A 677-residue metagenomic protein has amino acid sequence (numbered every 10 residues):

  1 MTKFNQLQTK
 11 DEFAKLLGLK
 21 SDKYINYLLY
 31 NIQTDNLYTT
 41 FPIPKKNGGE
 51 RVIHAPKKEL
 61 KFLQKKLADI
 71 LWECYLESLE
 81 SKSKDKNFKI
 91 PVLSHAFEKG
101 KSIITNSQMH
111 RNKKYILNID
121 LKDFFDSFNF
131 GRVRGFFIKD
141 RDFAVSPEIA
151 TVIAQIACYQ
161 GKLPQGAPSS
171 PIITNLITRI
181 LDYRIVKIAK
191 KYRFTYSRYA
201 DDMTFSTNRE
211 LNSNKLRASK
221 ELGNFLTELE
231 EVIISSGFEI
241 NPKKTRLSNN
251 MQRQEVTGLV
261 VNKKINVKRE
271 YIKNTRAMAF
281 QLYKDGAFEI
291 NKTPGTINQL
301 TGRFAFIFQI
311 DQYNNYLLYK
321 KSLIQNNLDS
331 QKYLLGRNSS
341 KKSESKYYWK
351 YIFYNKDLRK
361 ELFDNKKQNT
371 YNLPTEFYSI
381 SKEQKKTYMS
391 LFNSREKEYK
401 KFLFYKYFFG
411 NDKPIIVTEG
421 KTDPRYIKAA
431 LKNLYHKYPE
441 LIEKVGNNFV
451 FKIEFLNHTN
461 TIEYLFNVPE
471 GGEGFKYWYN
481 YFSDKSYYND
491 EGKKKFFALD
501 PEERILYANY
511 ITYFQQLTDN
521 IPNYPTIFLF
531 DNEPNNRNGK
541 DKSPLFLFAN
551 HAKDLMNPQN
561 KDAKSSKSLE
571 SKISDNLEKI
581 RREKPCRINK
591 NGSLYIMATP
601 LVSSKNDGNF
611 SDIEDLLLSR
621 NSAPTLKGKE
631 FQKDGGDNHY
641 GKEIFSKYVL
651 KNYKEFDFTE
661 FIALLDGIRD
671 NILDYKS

Functional and structural regions predicted by a protein language model:
M1-P44, V52-E77, S81-I119, F124-S127 (+5 more regions): Right-hand nucleic-acid polymerase module
G49, I119, L163-P168, F408-I416: Glycine- and acidic
I70-C74, K139, I180, R184 (+1 more regions): Active-site catalytic microenvironments for nucleophilic, acid-base chemistry
K101-H110, D123, Y192, F402-Y405 (+1 more regions): Catalytic micro-motifs at enzyme active sites that drive phosphoryl/nucleotidyl and oxygen chemistry
K113-Y115, Y196, R253, P414 (+1 more regions): The start of beta-strands in P-loop NTPase/AAA+ ATPase cores
N118-D123, G166, S170, Y192-N214: Catalytic palm active-site di-aspartate
I153, Y159-I188, Y196-R198, T204: Loop-centered beta-sheet repeat module
Y347-S677: Acidic, divalent-metal-binding catalytic cores of TOPRIM and closely related two-metal-ion phosphodiester/pyrophosphate
